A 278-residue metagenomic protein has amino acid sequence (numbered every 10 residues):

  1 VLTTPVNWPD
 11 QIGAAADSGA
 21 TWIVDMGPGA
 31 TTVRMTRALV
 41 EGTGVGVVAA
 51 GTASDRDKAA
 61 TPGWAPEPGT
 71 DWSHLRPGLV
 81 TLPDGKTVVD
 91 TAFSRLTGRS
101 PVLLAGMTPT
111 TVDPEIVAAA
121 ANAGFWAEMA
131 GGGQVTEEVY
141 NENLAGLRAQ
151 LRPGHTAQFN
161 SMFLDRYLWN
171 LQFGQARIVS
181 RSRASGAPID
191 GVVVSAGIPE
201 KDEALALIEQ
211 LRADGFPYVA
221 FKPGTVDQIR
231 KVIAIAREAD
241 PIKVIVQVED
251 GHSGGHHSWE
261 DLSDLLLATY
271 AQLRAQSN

Functional and structural regions predicted by a protein language model:
V1-P68: Acyltransferase/transacylase module recognition
G63-S277: Active-site entrance/lid segments in N-terminal catalytic domains of soluble metabolic enzymes
